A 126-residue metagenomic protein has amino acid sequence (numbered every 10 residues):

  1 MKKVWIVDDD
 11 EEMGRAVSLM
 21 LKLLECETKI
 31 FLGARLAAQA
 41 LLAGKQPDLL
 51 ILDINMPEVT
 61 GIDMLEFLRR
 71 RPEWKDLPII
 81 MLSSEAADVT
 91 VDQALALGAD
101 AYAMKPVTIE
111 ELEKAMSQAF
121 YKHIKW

Functional and structural regions predicted by a protein language model:
E11-K29: Two-component/phosphorelay signaling modules centered on CheY-like receiver
G14, P57-E58, E66, A87 (+1 more regions): The feature encodes the CheY-like receiver
I30, E58-V59, A96: Residue-level signal for the "D+5" position in two-component response regulator receiver
I30-L49: Acidic, metal-coordinating helix/loop segments flanking the phosphotransfer/catalytic sites of two-component signaling
D53, S83: Active-site residues of response regulator receiver
V107-M116: C-terminal output helix
